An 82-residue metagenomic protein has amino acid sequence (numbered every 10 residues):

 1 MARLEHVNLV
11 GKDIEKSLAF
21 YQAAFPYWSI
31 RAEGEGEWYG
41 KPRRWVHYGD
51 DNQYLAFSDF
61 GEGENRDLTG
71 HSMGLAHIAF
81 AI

Functional and structural regions predicted by a protein language model:
M1, Q22-A24, S72: Alpha-helix termination/capping residues and helix-transition junctions
L4-D13, R44-G49, R66-I82: Vicinal oxygen chelate
N8-L55: Core segments of cupin and vicinal oxygen chelate
A32, E62-D67: A short, acidic/glycine-rich surface segment
